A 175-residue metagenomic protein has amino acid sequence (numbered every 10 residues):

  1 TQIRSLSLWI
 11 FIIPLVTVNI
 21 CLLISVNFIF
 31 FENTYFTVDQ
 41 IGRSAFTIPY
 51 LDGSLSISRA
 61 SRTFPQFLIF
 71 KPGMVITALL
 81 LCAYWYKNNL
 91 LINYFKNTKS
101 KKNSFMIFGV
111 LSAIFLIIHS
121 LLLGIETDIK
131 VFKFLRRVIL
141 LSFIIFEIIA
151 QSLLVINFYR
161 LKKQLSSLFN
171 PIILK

Functional and structural regions predicted by a protein language model:
T1, L135-I149: Alpha-helical transmembrane segments and their immediate interhelical/interface regions in integral membrane proteins
T1-N19, N103, P171-K175: Alpha-helical transmembrane segments and their helix-start/interface "positive-inside/aromatic belt" motifs in integral
I3, L90-S104, K162-I173: Membrane-interface helix-boundary motifs at transmembrane edges
S7, T17-K87, K102, G109-L141: Early transmembrane hairpin module of multi-pass membrane proteins
F30, T34-T37, Y94, S152 (+1 more regions): Residue-level signature of transmembrane alpha-helix interfaces in integral membrane proteins
Y86-L91, I156, R160: Structural signal for the C-terminal ends of transmembrane alpha-helices and the immediately following loop
I114, F146-I149, I173-K175: Hydrophobic alpha-helical membrane segments
E147-F169: Alpha-helical transmembrane segments in multipass membrane proteins, preferentially the mid-helix core
